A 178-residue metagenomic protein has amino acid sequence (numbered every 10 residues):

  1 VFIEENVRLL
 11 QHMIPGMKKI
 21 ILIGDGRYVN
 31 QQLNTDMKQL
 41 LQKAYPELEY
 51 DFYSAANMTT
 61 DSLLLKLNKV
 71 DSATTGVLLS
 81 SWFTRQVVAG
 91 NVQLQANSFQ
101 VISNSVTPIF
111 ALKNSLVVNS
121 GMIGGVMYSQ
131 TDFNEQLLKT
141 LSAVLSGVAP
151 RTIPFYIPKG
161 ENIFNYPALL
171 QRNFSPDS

Functional and structural regions predicted by a protein language model:
V1-S178: Short hydrophobic alpha-helices and adjacent helix-cap/hinge residues
